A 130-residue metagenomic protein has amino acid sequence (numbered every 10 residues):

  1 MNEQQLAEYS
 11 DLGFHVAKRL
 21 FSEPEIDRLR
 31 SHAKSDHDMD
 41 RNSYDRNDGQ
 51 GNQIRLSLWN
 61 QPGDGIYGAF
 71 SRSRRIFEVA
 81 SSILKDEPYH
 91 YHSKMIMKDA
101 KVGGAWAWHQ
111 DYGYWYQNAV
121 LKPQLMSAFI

Functional and structural regions predicted by a protein language model:
M1-L12, A17-Y116: Non-heme Fe(II)-dependent double-stranded beta-helix
H109, N118-I130: Short, conserved beta-strand element in jelly-roll/cupin
